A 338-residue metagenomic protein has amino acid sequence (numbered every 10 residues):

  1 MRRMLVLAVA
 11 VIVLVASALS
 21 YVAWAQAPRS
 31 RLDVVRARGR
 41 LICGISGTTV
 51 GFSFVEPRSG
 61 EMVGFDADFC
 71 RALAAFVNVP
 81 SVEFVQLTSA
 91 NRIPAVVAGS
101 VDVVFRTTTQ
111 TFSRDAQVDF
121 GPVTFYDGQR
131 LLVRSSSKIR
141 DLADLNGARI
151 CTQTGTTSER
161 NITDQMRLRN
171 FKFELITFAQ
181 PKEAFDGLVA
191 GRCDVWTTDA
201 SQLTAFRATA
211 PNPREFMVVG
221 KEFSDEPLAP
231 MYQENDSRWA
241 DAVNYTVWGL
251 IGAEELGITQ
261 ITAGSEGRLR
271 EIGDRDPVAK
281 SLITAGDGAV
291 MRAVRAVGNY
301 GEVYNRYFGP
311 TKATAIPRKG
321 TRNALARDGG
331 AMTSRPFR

Functional and structural regions predicted by a protein language model:
M1-V9: Bacterial N-terminal signal peptides that target proteins for export
A8-A18: Bacterial N-terminal signal peptides
A27-V104, A285, V297-Y300: Extracytoplasmic small-molecule ligand-binding "clamshell" domains of the periplasmic binding protein/Venus flytrap
R31, F69-C70, R92-A95, P181-G187 (+2 more regions): Short, hydrophobic alpha-helical packing/hinge segments within bilobed ligand-binding/sensory domains
R36-R40, A74-V79, V97-V101, T109 (+7 more regions): Sec-exported extracytoplasmic/periplasmic mature domains
R40-G51, S59-V77, T109, D127-E183: Bilobed "Venus flytrap"/periplasmic-binding protein-like clamshell domains and structurally analogous long
D68-A72, F76, S136-I139, A143 (+7 more regions): Extended ligand-binding regions for polar small-molecule ligands
R71, A75, S81-D144, S201-E222 (+1 more regions): Acidic, polar ligand-binding/catalytic clefts
